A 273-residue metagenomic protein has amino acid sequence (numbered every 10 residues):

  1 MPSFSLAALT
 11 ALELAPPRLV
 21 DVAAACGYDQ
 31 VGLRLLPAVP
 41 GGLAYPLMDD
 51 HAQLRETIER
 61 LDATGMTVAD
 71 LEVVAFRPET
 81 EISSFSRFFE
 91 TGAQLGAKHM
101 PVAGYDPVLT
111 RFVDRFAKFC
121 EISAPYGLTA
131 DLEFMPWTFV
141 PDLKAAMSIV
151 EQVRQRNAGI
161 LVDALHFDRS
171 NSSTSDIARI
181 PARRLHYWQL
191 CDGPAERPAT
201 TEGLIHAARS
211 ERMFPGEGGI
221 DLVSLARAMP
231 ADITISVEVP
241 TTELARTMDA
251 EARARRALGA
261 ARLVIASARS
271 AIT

Functional and structural regions predicted by a protein language model:
M1-A8, L12-Q30, D62-T64, A93-G96 (+2 more regions): Histidine-acidic metal/acid-base catalytic patches
S3-S5, G41-A44, E72-A75, A103-D106 (+3 more regions): A short, structure-level motif marking secondary-structure boundaries and short turns
T10-L12, L35-P37, V74-R77, Y105-V108 (+4 more regions): Active-site-proximal loop/turn and secondary-structure-junction residues that shape catalytic pockets, frequently
E13, P17, M48-R55, I82-S86 (+5 more regions): Non-membrane alpha-helical structural segments and their capping/turn regions in soluble enzymes
R18, R60-T67, V74-I160, R169 (+1 more regions): Active-site acidic/histidine proton-transfer and metal-coordination neighborhood in alpha/beta enzyme cores
G32-E56: Glycine-rich, proline-tolerant flexible connector loops at the mouths of alpha/beta enzymes
V39-M48, V74-F89, G203-R209, M213 (+1 more regions): Surface-exposed, active-site-proximal loop segments in enzymatic domains
M48-A69, F119-G127, I220-R227: Alpha-helix-loop-beta-strand connector modules within alpha/beta enzyme cores
